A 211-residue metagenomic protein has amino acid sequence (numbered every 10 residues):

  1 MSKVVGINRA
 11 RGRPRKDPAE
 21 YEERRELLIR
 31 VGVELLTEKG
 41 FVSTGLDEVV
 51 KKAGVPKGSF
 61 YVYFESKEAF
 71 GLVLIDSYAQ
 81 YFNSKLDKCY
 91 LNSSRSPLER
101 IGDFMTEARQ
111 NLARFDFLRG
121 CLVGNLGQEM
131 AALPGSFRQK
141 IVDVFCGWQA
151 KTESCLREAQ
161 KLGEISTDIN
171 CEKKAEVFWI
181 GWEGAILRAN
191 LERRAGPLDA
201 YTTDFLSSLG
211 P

Functional and structural regions predicted by a protein language model:
M1-E23: N-terminal intrinsically disordered/low-complexity leader segments
Y21-V33, V49, L74-Y78, F82 (+1 more regions): Generic hydrophobic, amphipathic alpha-helix propensity
L27, L35-A69, V73: Helix-turn-helix
V73, D87-R119, C171-F178: Hydrophobic alpha-helical connector segments
E99-D103, G135-K161, K173: Amphipathic alpha-helical packing segments from all-alpha helical-bundle domains
E99-R100, R114-S136: Amphipathic alpha-helical segments used for helix-helix packing
N111-F115, S154, E158, W179-A195 (+1 more regions): Amphipathic C-terminal alpha-helical segment
G124, I169-R188, D204-F205: Hydrophobic alpha-helical segments that form the core of small-molecule binding pockets and/or dimer interfaces
